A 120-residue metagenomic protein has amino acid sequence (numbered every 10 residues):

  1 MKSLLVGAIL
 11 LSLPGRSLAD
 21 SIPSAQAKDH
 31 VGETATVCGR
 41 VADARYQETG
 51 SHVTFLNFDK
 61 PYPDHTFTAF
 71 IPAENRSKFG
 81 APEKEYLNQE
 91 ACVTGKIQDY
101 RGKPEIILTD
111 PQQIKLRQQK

Functional and structural regions predicted by a protein language model:
M1-L4: Positively charged n-region of N-terminal signal peptides that target proteins for export
V6-G7, S17: Cleavable N-terminal signal peptides
S17-K120: OB-fold and OB-like single-stranded nucleic-acid-recognition modules and their adjacent interaction interfaces
